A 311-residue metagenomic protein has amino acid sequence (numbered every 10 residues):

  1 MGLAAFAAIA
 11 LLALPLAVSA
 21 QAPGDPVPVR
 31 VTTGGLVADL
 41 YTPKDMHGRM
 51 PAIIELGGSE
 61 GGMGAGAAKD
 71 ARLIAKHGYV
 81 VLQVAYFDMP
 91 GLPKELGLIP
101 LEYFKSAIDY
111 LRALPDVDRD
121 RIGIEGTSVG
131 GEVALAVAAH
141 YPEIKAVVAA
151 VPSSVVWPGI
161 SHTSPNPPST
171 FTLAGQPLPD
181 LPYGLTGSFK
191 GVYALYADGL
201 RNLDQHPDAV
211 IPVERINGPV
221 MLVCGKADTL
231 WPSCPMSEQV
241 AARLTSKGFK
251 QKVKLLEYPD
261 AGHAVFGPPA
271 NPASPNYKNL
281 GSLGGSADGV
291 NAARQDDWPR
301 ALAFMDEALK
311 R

Functional and structural regions predicted by a protein language model:
A4-P15: Bacterial N-terminal signal peptides
Q21-G48: N-terminal cap/lid segment of alpha/beta-hydrolase-fold proteins
M46-M50, E55-P93, L230-S233: Short substrate-entry loop that stabilizes the transition state in hydrolases
G61-G66, S106-L178, A194-Q205, R215 (+1 more regions): Primarily recognizes the serine-hydrolase "nucleophile elbow" in alpha/beta-hydrolase and SGNH/GDSL folds
Y86-R119: Catalytic nucleophile-loop/oxyanion-hole region of alpha/beta-hydrolase and closely related hydrolase-like folds
I216, L222-C224, D228: Short beta-strand/loop motif that positions the catalytic acidic residue of the alpha/beta-hydrolase fold
A227-W231, H263-A264: Acidic catalytic loop of the alpha/beta-hydrolase fold
P235-E238, K250-R311: C-terminal catalytic histidine-bearing segment of alpha/beta-hydrolase fold enzymes
